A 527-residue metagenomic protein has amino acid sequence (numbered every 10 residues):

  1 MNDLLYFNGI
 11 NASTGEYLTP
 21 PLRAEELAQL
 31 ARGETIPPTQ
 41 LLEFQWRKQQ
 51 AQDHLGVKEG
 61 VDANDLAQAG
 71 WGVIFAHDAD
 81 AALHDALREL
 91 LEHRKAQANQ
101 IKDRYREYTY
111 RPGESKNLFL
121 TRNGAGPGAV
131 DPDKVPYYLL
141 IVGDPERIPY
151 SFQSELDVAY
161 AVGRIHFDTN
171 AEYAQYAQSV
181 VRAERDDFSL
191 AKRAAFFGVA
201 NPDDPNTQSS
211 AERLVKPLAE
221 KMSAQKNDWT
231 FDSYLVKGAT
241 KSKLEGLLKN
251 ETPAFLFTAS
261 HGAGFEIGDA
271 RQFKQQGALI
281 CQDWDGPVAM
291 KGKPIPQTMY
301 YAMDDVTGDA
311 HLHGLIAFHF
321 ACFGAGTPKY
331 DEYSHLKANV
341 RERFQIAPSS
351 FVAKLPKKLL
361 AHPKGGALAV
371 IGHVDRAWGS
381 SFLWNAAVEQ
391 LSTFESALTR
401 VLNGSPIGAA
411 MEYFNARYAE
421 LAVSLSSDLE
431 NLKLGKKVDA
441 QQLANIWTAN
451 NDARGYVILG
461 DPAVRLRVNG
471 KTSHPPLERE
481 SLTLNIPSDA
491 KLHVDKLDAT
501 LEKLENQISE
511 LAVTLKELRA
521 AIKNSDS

Functional and structural regions predicted by a protein language model:
M1-Q29: Intrinsically disordered, low-structural-confidence terminal and linker regions
L22, E26-E34, T39-L42, Q49-A51 (+3 more regions): A domain-level signal for caspase-like cysteine endopeptidase catalytic cores and their zymogen-processing architecture
W71-G72, Y137-L140, R193-A195, P253-F255 (+5 more regions): Beta-sheet entry/capping signal
H77-D78, R94-A98, A125-E146, L218-A353 (+2 more regions): Catalytic-core segments of thiol-dependent peptidases
R104-A129: Aromatic/His-enriched, Gly/Pro-containing loop or helix-boundary segments that lie immediately adjacent to catalytic
A194-P205, R213, P217, K221-A224 (+2 more regions): Active-site-proximal C-terminal subdomain of hydrolase catalytic domains
L484-S527: Short, low-complexity, charged amphipathic interaction modules
